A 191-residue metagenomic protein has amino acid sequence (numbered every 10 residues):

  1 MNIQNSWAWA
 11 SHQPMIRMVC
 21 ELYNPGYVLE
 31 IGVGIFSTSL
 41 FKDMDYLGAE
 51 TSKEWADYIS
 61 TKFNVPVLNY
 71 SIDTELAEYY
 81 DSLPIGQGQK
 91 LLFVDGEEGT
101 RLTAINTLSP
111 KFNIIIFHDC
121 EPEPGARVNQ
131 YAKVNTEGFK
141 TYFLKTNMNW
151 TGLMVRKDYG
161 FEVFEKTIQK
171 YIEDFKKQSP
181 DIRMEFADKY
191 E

Functional and structural regions predicted by a protein language model:
M1-F93, E98-I116, C120-E191: A short alpha-helical cap/connector motif
